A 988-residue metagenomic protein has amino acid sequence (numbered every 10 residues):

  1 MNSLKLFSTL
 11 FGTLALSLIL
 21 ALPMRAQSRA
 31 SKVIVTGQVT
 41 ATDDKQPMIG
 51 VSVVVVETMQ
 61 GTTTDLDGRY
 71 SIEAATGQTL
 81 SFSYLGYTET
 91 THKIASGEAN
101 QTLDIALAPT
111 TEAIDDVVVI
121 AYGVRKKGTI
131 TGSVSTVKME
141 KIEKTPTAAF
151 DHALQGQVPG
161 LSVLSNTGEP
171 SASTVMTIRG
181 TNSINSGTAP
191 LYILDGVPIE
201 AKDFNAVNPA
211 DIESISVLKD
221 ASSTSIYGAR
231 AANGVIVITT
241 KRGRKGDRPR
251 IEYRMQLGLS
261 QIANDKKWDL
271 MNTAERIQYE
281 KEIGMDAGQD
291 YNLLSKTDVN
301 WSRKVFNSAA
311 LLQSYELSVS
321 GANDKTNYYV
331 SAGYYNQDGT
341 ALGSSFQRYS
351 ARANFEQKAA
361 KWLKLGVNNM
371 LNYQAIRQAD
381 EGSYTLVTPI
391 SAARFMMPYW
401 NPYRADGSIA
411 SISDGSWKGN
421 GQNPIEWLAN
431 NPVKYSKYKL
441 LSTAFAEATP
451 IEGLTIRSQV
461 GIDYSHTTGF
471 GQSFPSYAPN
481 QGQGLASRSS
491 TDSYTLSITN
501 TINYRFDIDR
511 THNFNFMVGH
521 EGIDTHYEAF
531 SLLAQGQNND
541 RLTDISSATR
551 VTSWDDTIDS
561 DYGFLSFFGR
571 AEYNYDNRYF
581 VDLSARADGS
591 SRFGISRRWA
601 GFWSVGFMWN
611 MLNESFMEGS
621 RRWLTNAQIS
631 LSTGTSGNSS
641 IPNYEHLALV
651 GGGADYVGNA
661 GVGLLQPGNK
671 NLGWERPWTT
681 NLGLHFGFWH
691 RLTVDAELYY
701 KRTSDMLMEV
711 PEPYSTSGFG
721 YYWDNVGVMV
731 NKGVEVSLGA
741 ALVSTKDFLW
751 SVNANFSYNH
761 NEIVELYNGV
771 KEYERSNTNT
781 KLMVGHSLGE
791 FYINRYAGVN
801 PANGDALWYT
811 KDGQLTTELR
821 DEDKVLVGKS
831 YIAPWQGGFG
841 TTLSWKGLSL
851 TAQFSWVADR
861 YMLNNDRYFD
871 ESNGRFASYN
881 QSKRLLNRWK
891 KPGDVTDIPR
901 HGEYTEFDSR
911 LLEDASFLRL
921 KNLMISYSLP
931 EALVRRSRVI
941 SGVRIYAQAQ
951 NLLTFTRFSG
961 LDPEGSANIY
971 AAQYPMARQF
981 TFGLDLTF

Functional and structural regions predicted by a protein language model:
M1-R352, Q357-N372, D414, L441 (+3 more regions): Short, small/polar-rich motifs associated with maturation and membrane association, primarily at protein termini
E57, T76, A360, T449-I451 (+4 more regions): Residue-level recognition of beta-strand termini and adjacent short loop/turns
A113, G128, K245-V299, G339-F346 (+11 more regions): Surface-exposed loop/interface segments of Gram-negative outer-membrane beta-barrel transport/assembly proteins
T240, L317-G321, A351-Q357, S442-A448 (+12 more regions): Residues on the lipid-exposed face of transmembrane beta-strands in outer-membrane beta-barrel proteins
I595-W599: Short glycine/threonine-rich loop-to-helix capping motif typified by GTGT followed within a few residues by an Asp-Pro
S751, S830-A858, T905-F955, Q973-F988: Conserved C-terminal beta-signal and adjacent last beta-strands/turns of outer-membrane beta-barrel proteins
